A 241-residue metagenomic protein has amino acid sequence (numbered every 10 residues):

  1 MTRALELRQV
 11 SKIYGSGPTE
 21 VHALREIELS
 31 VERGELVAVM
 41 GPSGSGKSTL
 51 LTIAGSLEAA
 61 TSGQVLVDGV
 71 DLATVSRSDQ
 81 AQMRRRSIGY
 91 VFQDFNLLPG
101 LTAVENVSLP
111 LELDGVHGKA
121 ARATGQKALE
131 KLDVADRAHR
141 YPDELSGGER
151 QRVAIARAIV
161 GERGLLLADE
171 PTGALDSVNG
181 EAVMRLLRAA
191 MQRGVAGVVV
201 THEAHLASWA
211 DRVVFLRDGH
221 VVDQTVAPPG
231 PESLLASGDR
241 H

Functional and structural regions predicted by a protein language model:
T2-R212, L216, V221: ABC family nucleotide-binding domain
H220-H241: Conserved beta-strand-loop-alpha-helix hinge in the C-terminal portion of ABC ATPase nucleotide-binding domains
